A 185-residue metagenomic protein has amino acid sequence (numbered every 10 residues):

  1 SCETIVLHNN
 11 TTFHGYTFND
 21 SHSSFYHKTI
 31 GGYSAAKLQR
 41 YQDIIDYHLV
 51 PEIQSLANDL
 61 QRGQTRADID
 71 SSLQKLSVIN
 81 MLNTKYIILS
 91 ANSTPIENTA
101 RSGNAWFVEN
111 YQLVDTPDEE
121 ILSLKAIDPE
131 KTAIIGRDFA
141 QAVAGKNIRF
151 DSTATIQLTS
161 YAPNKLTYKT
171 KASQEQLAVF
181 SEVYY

Functional and structural regions predicted by a protein language model:
S1-V6: Gly/Pro-rich turn-and-neighbor structural signature
H8-H14: Membrane-embedded alpha-helical signal segments
H14-G15, S21-Y185: Flexible, solvent-exposed extracytoplasmic
